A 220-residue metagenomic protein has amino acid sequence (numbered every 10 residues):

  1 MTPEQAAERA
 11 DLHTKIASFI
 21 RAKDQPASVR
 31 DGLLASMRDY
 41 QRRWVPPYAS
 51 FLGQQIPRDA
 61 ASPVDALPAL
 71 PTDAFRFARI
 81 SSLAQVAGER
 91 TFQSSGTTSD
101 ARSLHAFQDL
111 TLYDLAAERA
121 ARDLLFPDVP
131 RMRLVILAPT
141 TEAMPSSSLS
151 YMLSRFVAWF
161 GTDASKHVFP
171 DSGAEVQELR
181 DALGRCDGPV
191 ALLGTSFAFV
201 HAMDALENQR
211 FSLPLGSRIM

Functional and structural regions predicted by a protein language model:
M1-Q93, S99-I136, G173-A191, M203-E207: Nucleotide 5′-phosphate-binding alpha/beta core
S36, V129-R133, T140-M220: Conserved adenylate-forming
